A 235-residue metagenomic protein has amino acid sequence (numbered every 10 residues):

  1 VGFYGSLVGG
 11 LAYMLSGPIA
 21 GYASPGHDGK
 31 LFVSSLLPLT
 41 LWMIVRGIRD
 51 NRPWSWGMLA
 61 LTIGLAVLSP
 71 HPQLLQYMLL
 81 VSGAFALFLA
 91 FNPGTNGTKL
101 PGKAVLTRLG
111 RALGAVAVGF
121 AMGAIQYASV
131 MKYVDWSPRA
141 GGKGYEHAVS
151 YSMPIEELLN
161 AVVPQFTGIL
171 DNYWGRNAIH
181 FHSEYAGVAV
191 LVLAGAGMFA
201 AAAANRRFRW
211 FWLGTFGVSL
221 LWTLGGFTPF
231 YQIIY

Functional and structural regions predicted by a protein language model:
F3-F91, R108-V130: Membrane-embedded helix bundles of polyisoprenyl
I19-F32, G175-H182, V218-Y235: Membrane-helix boundary/interfacial segments in multi-pass membrane proteins
K30-S34, A66-Y77, K103, T107-R111 (+7 more regions): Hydrophobic alpha-helical scaffolding
L37, L41, A84, A124-Y127 (+5 more regions): Alpha-helical transmembrane segments of polytopic integral membrane proteins, especially the permease/helical cores
D50, H71, A90-T98, G123 (+4 more regions): Transmembrane helix-loop junctions in multipass membrane proteins, especially transporters and channels
Q73-G97, P101-A115, P164-L191: Alpha-helical transmembrane segments and their immediate interhelical/interface regions in integral membrane proteins
G94-G110, A194-P229: Membrane-interface helix-loop-helix junctions at transmembrane boundaries of multi-pass membrane enzymes, predominantly
V116-A200, Q232-Y235: Periplasmic/ER-lumenal interhelical loops and adjacent helix-loop junctions in multi-pass membrane proteins
